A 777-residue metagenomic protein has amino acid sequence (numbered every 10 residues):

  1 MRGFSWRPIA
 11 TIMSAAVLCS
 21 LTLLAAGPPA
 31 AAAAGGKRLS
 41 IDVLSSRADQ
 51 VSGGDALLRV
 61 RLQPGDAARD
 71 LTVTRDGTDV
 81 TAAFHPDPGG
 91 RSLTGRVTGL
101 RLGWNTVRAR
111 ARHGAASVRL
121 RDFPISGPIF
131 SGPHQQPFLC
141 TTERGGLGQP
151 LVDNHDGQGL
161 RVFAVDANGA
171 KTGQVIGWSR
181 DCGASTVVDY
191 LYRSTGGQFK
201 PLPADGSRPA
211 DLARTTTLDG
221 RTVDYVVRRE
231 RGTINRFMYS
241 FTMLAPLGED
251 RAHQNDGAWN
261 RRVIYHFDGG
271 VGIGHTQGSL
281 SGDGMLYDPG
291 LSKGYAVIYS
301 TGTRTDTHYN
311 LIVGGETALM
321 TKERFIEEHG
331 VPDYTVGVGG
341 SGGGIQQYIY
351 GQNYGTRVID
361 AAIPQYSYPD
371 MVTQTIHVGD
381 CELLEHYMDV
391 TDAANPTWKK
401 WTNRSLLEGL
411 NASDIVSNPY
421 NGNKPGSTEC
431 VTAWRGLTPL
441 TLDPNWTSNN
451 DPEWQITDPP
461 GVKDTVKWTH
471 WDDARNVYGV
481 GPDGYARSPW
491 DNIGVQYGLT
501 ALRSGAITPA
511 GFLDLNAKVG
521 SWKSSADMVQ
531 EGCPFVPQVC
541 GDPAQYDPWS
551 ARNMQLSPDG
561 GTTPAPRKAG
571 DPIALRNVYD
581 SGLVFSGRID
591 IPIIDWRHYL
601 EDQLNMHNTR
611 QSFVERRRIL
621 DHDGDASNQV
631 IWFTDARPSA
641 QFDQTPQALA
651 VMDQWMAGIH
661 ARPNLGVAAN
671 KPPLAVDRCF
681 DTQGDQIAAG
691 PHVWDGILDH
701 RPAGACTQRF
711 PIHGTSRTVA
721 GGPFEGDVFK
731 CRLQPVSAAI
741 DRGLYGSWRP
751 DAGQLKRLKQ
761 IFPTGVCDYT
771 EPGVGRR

Functional and structural regions predicted by a protein language model:
R2-A34: Secretory targeting and sorting signals
G35-R777: C-terminal His-loop and adjacent cap/lid subdomain of alpha/beta-hydrolase
